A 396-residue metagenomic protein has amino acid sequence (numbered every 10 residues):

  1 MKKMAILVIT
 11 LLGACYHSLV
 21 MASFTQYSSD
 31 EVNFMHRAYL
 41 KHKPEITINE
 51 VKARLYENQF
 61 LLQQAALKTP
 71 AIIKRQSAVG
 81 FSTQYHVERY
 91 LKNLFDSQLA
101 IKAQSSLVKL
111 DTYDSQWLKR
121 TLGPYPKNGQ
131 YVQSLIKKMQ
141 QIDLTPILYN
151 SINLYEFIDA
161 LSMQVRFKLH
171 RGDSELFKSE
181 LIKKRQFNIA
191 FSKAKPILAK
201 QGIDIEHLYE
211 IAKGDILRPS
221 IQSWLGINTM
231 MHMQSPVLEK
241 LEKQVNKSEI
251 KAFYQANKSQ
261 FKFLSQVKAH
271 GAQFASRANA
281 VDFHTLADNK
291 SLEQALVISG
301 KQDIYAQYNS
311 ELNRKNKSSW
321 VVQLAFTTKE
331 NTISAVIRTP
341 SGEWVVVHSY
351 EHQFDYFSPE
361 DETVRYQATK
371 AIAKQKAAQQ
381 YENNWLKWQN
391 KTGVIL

Functional and structural regions predicted by a protein language model:
M1-A5: Positively charged n-region of N-terminal signal peptides that target proteins for export
I6-L12: Sec-dependent N-terminal signal peptides
V20-A22: Boundary at the C-terminal end of the N-terminal hydrophobic targeting segment
F24-Y27, R37-K52, Y56, Q63-V297 (+1 more regions): PPIase-associated folding chaperone regions across multiple families
Q302-A306: Compact soluble domain cores
